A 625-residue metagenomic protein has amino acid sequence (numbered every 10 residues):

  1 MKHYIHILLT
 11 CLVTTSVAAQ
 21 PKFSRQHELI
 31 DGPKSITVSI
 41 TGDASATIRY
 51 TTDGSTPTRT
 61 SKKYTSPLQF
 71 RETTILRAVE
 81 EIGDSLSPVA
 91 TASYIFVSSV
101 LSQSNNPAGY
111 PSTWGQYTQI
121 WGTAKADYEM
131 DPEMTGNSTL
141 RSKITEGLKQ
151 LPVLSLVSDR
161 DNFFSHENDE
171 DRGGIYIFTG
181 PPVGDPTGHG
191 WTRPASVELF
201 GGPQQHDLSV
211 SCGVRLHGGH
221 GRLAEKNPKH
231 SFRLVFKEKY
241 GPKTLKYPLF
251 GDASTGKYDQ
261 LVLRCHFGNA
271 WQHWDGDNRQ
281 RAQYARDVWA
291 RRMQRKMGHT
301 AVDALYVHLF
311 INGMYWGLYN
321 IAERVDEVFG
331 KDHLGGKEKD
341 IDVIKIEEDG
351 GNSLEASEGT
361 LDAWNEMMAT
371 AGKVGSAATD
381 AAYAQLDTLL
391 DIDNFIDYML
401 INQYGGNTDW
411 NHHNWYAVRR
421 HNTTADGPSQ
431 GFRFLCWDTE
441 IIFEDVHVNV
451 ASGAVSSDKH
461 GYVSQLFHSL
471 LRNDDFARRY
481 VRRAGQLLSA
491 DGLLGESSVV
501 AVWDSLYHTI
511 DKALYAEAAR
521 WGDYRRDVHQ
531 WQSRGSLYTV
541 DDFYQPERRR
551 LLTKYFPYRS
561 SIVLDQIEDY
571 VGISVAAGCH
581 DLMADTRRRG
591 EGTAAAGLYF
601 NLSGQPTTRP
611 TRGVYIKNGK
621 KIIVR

Functional and structural regions predicted by a protein language model:
K2-T10: Sec-dependent signal peptide recognition, specifically the positively charged N-region followed immediately by
L9-A18: Hydrophobic h-region of N-terminal signal peptides that target proteins for export in Gram-negative bacteria
A18-P186, T192-P194, L199-G202, D207-G213 (+3 more regions): Short, compositionally stereotyped local motifs that mark structural "simplifiers"
E72, T611-Y615: A glycine-anchored, Pro-Gly-centered beta-turn/N-cap motif
Q103-V157, D161-Y176, D185-T187, S196 (+9 more regions): Middle-to-C-terminal accessory/interaction subdomains
R172-L354: Conserved ATP-binding subdomain of kinase catalytic cores across diverse folds
E568-S603: Residue-level detector of functionally pivotal "anchor" positions at catalytic/ligand-binding pockets or at interdomain
V614-R625: C-terminal tail/sorting-segment detector
